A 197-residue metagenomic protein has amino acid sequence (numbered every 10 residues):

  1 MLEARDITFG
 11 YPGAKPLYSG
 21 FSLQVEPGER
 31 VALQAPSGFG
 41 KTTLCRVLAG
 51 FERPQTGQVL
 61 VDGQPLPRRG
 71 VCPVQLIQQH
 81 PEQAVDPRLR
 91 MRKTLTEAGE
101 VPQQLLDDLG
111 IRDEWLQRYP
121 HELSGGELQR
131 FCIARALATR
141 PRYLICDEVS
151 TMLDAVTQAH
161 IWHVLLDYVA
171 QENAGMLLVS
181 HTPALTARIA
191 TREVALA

Functional and structural regions predicted by a protein language model:
M1-A4, T8-G20: A short, flexible loop at the N-terminus of ABC-type nucleotide-binding domains that lies
A49: Helix-to-loop junction immediately C-terminal to a conserved catalytic motif
G57-G70, V101: Conserved ABC transporter NBD signature motif
H80, P87-P102: Q-loop/switch helix immediately C-terminal to the Walker
Y119-L123, E127: Conserved ABC ATPase signature
I133, I145: Hydrophobic anchor residue at the start of the ABC signature
R140: Conserved catalytic motifs of ABC-family nucleotide-binding domains
